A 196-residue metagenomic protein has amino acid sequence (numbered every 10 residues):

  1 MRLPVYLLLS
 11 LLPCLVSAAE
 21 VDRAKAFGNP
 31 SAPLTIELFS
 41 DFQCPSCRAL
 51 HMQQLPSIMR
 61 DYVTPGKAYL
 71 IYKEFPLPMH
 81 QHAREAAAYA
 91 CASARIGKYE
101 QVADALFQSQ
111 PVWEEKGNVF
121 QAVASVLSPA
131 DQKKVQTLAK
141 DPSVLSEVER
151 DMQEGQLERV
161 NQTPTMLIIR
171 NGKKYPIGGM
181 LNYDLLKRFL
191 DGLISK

Functional and structural regions predicted by a protein language model:
P4-C14: Bacterial N-terminal signal peptides
L12, L38-D41: Processing junctions and N-termini across compartments
A19-L34, Y62: A short beta-strand-turn-helix
V21-D22, Q54-P56, Q153: Alpha-helical scaffolding within the catalytic cores of extracellular/periplasmic polymer-degrading hydrolases
A32, S40-F42, R48-S125, E158-N161 (+1 more regions): Structural alpha/beta surface segment adjacent to cysteine/selenocysteine redox centers across thiol/disulfide enzymes
M52, A122-K196: C-terminal cap of thioredoxin/glutaredoxin-like
